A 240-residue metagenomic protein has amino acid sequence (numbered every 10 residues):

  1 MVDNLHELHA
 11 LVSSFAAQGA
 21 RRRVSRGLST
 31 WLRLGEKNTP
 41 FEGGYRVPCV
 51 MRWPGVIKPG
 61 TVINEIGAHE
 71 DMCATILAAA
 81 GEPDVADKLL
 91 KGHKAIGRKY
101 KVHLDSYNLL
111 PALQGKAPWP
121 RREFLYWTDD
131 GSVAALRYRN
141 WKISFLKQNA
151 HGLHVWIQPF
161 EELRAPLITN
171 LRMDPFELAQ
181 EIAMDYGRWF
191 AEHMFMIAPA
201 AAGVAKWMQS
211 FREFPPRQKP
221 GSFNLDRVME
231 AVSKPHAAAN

Functional and structural regions predicted by a protein language model:
M1-V2, I168: Generic enzyme active-site microenvironment
N4, W53, L171: Residues immediately flanking
N4-S14: Short glycine/threonine-rich loop-to-helix capping motif typified by GTGT followed within a few residues by an Asp-Pro
L8, Q18-E42, I57-T61, E65 (+1 more regions): C-terminal cap/loop subdomain of S1 sulfatases and analogous C-terminal strand-loop tails that border
G44, S106-Y107, I197, V204: Alpha-helix initiation and N-capping motif
Y45-W53: Active-site-adjacent bridging/hinge elements
I143, N149-A150, Q158-L167, L171-N240: Long, internal low-complexity/basic segments
